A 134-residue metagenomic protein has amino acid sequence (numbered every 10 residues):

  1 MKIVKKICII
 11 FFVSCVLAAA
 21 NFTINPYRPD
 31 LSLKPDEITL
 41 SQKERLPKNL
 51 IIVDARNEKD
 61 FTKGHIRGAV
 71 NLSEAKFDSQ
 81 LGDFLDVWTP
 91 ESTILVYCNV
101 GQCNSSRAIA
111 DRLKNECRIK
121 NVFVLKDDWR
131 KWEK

Functional and structural regions predicted by a protein language model:
M1-K63: Flexible, polar/low-complexity N-terminal or interdomain linker segments that lie immediately upstream of folded
E37, I52, W88, W129-W132: Tryptophan-centered motif/residue detector
Q42-S92: Extracytoplasmic/periplasmic/luminal assembly and interaction segments in envelope/secretory/respiratory proteins
K43-R45, T62, K120, L125 (+1 more regions): Extracytoplasmic/periplasmic C-terminal soluble domains
N57-D60, K76-F77, V100-N104, W129-W132: Solvent-exposed loop/turn segments at secondary-structure junctions within structured extracellular/periplasmic domains
L85-R130: Catalytic cysteine-centered active loop of the rhodanese-like fold, especially the PTP/DSP P-loop
